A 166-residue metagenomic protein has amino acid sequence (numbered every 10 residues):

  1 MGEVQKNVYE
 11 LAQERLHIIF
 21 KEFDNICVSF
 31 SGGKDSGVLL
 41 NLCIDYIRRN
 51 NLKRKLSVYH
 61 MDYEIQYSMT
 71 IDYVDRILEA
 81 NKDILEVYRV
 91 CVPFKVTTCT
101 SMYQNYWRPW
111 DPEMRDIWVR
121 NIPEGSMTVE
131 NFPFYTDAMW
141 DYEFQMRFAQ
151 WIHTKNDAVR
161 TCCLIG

Functional and structural regions predicted by a protein language model:
M1-G166: ATP-dependent adenylation/nucleotidyltransferase module used to activate substrates
